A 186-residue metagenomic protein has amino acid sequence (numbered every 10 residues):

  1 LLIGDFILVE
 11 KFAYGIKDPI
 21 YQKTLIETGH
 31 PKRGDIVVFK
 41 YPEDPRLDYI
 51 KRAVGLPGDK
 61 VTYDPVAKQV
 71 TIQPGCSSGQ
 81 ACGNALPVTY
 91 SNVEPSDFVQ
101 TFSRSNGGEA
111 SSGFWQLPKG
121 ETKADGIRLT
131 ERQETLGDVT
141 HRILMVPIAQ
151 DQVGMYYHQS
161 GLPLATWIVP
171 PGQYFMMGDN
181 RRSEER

Functional and structural regions predicted by a protein language model:
I3-E185: Soluble "head" domains of membrane/secretory-pathway proteins
